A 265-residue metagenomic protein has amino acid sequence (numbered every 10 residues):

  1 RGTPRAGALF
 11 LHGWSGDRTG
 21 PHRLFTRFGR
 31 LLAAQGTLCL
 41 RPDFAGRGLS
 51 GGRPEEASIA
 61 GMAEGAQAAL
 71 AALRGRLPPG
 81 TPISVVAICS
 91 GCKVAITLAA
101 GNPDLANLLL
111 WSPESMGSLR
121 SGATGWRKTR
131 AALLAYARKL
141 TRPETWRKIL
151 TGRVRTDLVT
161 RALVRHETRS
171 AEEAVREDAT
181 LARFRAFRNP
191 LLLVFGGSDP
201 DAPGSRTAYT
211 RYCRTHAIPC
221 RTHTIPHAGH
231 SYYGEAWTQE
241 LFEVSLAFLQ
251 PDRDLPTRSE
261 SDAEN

Functional and structural regions predicted by a protein language model:
R5-G13: Short beta-strand element of the alpha/beta-hydrolase
S15, F44-L49, S115, G229: Alpha/beta-hydrolase active-site loop signature
S15-G29, G204-R206: The serine-hydrolase catalytic nucleophile loop
R23-G51: Conserved alpha/beta-hydrolase
F28, K128-P256: Serine-hydrolase catalytic core
R47-P79: Catalytic nucleophile-loop/oxyanion-hole region of alpha/beta-hydrolase and closely related hydrolase-like folds
A68-A135, V164: Primarily recognizes the serine-hydrolase "nucleophile elbow" in alpha/beta-hydrolase and SGNH/GDSL folds
